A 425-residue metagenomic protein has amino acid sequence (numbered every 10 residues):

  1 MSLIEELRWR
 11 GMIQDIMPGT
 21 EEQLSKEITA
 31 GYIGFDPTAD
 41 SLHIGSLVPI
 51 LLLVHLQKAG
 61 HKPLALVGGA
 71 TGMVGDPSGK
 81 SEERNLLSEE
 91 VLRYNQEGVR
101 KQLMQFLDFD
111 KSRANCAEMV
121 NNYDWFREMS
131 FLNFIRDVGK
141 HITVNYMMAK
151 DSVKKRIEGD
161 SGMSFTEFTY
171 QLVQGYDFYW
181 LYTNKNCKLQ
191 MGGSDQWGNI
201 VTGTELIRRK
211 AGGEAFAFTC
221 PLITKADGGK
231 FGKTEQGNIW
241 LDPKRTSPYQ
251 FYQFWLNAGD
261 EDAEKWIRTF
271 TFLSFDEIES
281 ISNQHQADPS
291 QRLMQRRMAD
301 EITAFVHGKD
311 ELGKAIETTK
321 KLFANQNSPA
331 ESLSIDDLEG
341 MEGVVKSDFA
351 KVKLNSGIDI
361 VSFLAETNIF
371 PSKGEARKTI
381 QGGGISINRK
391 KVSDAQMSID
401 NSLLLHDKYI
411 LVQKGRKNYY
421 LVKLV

Functional and structural regions predicted by a protein language model:
M1-Q196, T204, A211-F216: NTP-dependent nucleotidyl-transfer catalytic core
V201: Active-site core of metal-dependent hydrolases
R209-V425: Conserved nucleotide- and phosphate/pyrophosphate-binding catalytic cores in adenylate/nucleotidyl-handling enzymes
